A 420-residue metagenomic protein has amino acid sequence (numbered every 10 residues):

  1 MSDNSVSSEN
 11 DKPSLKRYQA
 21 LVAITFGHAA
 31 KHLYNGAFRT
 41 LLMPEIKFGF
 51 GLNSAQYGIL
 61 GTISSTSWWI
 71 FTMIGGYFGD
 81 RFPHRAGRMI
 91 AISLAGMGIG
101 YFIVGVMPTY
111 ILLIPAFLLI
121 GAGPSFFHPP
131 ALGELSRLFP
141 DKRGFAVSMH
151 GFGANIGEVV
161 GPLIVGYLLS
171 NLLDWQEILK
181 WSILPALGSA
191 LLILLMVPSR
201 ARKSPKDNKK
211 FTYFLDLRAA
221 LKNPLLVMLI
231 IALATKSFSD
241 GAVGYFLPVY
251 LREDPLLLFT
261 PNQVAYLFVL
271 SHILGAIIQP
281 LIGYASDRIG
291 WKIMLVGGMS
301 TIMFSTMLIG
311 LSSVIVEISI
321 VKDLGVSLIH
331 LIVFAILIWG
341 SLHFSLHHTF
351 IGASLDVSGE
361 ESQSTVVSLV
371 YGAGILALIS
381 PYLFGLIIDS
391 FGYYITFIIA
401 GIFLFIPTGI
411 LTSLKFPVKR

Functional and structural regions predicted by a protein language model:
S2-K16, R200-L229: Juxtamembrane intracellular "pre-TM" segments in multi-pass secondary transporters
F38-T40, L225-A276: Extracytoplasmic gate region of multi-pass secondary transporters
I70-P108: Conserved MFS/SLC helix-loop-helix module at the cytosolic interface between two early adjacent transmembrane helices
F71-H84, Q279-G290, I388-D389: Helix-to-loop junctions at the C-terminal end of transmembrane segments in multipass secondary transporters
F117-G153: Cytoplasmic helix-loop-helix junction between adjacent transmembrane helices in 12-TM secondary transporters
E158, V357-F391: A late C-terminal transmembrane helix in Major Facilitator Superfamily
E177-L195, F397-T412: Symmetry-related core transmembrane helices of the 12-TM Major Facilitator Superfamily/SLC fold
W291-F350: C-terminal transmembrane helical hairpin of 12-TM major facilitator-type secondary transporters
